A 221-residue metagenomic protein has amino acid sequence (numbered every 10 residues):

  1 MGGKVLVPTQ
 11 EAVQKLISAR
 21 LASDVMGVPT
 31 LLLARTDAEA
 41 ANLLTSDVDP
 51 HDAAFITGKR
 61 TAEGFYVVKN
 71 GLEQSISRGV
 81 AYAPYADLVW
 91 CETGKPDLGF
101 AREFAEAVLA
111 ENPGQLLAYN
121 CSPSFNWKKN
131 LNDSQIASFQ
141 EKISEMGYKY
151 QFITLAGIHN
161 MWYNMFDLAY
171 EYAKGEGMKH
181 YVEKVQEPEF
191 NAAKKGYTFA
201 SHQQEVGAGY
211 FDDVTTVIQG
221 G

Functional and structural regions predicted by a protein language model:
M1-F152, F166, Y170, A208-G220: Alpha/beta enzyme core
K4, K179, Y197: Flexible, active-site-adjacent loop/turn segments at secondary-structure boundaries
Q74, A173, H202-Q203: Alpha-helical protein-protein interaction elements
A110, G177, A192-K195: Intrinsically disordered, low-complexity coil segments
I153-I158: Short acidic/histidine-rich active-site segments
E171-H180: Acidic, Ser/Thr-rich peripheral helices and adjacent loops at domain boundaries
E183-G221: C-terminal functional modules
